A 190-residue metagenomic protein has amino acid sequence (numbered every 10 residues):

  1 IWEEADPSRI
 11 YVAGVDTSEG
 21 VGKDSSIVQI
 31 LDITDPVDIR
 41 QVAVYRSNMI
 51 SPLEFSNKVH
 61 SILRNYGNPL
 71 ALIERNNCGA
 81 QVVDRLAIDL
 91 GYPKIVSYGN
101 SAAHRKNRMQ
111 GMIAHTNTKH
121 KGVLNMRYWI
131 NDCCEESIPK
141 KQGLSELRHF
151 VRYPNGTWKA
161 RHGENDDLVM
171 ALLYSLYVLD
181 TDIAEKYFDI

Functional and structural regions predicted by a protein language model:
I1-Y98, T116, H120, Y128-I190: RNase H-like, metal-dependent nuclease domains and their acidic two-metal-ion catalytic environment used
A103-A114: Short, charged, surface-exposed secondary-structure boundary motifs
